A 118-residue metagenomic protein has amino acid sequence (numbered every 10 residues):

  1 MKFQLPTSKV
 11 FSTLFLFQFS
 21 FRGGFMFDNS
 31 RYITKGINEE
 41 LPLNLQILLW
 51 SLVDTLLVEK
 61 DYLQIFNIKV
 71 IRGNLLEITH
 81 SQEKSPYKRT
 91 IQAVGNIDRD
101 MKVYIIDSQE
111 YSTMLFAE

Functional and structural regions predicted by a protein language model:
K2-A93: N-terminal "domain-start" segment
E83-E118: Short, compact, well-ordered microdomains
